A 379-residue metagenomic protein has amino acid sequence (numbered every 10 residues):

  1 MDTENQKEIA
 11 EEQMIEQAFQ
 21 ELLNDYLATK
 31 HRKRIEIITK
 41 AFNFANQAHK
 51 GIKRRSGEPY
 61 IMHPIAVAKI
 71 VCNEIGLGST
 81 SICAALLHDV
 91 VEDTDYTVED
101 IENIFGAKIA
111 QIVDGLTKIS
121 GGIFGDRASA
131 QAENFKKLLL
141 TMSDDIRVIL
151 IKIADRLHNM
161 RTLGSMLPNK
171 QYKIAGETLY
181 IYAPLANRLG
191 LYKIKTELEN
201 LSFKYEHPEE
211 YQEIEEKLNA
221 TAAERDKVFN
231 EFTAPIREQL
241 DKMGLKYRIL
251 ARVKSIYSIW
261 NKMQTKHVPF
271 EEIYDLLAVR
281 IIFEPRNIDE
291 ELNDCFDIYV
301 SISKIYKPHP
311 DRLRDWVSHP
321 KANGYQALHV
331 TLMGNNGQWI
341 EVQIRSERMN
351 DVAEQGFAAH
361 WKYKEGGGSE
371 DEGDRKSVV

Functional and structural regions predicted by a protein language model:
M1-I340, R345-V379: Active-site helical microenvironments for divalent-metal-assisted chemistry
